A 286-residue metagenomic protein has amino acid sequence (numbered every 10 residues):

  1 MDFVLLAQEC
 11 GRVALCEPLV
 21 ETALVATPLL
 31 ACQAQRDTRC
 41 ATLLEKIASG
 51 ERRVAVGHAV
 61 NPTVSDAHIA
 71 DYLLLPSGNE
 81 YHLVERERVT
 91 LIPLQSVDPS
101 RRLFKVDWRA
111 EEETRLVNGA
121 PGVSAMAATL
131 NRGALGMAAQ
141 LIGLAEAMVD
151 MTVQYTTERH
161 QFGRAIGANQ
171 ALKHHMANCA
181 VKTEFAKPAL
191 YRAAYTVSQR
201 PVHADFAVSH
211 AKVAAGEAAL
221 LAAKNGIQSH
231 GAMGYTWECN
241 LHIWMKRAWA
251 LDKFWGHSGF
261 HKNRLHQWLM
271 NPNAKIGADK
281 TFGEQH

Functional and structural regions predicted by a protein language model:
M1-V13, K46-G50, R115, G119 (+1 more regions): Alpha-helical interface subdomain recognition
E9-R12, L29-Q33: Well-ordered alpha-helical scaffold segments within catalytic/enzyme domains
E17-L24, P28, A34-D150, Q154 (+1 more regions): FAD-binding core of flavoproteins
P28-L29, N225: Generic structural signal for isolated residues within well-ordered alpha-helices
